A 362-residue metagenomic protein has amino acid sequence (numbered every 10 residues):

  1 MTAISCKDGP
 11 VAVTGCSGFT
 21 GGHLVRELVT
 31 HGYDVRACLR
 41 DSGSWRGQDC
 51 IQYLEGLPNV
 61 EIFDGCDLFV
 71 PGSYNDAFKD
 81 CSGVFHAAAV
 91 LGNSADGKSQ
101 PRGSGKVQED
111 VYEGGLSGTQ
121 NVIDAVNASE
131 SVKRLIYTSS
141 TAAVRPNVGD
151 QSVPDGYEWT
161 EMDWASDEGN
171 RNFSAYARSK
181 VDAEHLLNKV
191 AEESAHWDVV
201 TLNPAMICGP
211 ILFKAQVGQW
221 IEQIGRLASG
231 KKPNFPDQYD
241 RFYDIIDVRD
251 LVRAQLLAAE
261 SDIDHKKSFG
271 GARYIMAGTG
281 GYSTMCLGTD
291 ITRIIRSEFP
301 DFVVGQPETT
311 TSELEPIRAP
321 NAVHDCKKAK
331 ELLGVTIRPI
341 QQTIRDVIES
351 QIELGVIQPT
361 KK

Functional and structural regions predicted by a protein language model:
A3, G9-Y33: N-terminal Rossmann NAD(P)H-binding glycine-rich loop of SDR-like oxidoreductase domains
S42-S117: NAD(P)H-binding glycine-rich loop region in Rossmannoid oxidoreductase-like domains and their noncatalytic homologs
H86, V90, S99, G103-Y176 (+1 more regions): Conserved Rossmann-fold NAD(P)-dependent oxidoreductase catalytic core, especially the SDR/UDP-sugar
G169-V200: Active-site Tyr-X1-5-Lys
S194-F242: NAD(P)-dependent short-chain dehydrogenase/reductase
G225-F235, R241-Y274: Alpha-helical substrate-binding/gating segment
A254-L314, D346-Q351, G355-K362: Mid/C-terminal beta-alpha module of Rossmann-like enzyme folds, strongest in SDR-family dehydrogenases/epimerases
E313-G334: Conserved C-terminal active-site "lid" loop/helix of NAD(P)H-dependent oxidoreductases that clamps the redox cofactor
